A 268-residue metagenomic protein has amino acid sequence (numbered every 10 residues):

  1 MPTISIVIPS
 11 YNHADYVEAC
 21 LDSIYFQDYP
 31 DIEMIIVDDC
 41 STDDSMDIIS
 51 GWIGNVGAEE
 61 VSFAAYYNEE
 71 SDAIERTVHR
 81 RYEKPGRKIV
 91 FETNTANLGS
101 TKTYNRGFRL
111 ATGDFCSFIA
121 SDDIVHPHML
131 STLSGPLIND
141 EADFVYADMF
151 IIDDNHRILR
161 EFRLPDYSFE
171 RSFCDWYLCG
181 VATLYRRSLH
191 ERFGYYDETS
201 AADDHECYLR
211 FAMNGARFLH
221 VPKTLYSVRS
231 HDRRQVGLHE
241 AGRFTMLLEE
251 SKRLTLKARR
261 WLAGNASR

Functional and structural regions predicted by a protein language model:
M1-F26: N-proximal low-complexity "stem/linker" segments adjacent to membrane-targeting elements
D22-D31, N55: Short, acidic, metal-binding catalytic loop of nucleotide-sugar glycosyltransferases
I24, D39-C40, L98: Conserved short acidic donor-positioning loop in nucleotide-sugar-dependent glycosyltransferases
D38-I49, I53-G54, S71, A120: A conserved acidic beta->alpha catalytic loop
E69-R80, P85-G86, F91-A111: Glycine-rich, basic loop-to-helix element that forms the pyrophosphate-binding segment of sugar-nucleotide handling
R109, S168-L247: Conserved nucleotide-sugar donor-binding catalytic segment
C116: Short aromatic/hydrophobic "clamp" motif used to bind/position activated sugar donors
I124, H128-L159: Conserved donor NDP-sugar-binding/catalytic core segment of glycosyltransferases
